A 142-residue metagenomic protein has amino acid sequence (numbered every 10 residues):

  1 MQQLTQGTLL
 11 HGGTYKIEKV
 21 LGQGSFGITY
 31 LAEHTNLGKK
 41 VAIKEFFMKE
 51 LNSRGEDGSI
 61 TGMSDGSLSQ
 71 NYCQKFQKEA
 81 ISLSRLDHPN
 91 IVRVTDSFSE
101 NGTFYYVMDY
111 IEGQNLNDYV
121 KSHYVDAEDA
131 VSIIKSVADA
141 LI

Functional and structural regions predicted by a protein language model:
E18-G24, T29: Protein kinase glycine-rich loop
G22, K78, D87-N90: Flexible N-lobe loop architecture of eukaryotic-like protein kinase catalytic domains
F26, H88-I91, L116: Non-catalytic scaffold residues of the protein kinase domain
E33-V41, F47-N52: Conserved N-lobe loop of protein kinases adjacent to the ATP-binding glycine-rich P-loop
F47-R85: AlphaC helix of the eukaryotic protein kinase fold
S97: Activation-segment/catalytic-loop signature of the eukaryotic protein kinase fold
N101-N115, Y119: Conserved short submotifs of the Hanks-type protein kinase catalytic core that shape the nucleotide-binding pocket
I133-I134: Activation segment signature within eukaryotic-like protein kinase domains
